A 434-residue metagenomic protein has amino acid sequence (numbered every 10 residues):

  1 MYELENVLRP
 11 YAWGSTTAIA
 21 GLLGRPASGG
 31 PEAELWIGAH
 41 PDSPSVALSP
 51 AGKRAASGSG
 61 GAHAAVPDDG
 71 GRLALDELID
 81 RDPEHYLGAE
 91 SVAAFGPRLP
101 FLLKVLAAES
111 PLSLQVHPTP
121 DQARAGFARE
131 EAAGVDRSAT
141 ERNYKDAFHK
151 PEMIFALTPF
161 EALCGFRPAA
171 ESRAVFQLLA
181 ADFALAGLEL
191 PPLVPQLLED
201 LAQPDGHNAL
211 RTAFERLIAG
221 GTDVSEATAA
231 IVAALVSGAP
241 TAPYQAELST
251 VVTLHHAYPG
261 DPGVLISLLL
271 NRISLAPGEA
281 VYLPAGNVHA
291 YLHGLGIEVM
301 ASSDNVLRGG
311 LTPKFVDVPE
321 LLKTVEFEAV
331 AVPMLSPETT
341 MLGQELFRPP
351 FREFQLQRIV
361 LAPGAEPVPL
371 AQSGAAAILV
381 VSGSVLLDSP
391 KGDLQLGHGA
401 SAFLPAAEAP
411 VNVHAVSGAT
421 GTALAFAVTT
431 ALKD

Functional and structural regions predicted by a protein language model:
M1-P240, P313, V318-A331: Transition-metal
G30-E32, R98-L99, E109, F148-K150 (+3 more regions): A short beta-loop-beta micro-motif enriched in histidine and acidic residues
I37-A39, V105-E109, V116, P151-P159 (+4 more regions): Short, conserved beta-strand element in jelly-roll/cupin
R81-E90, G260-A276, L370-A371, I378-H398: A short beta-strand-loop-beta hairpin characteristic of the jelly-roll/cupin
L106-P111, P118-P120, F148-E152, T158-A162 (+4 more regions): Ligand-binding loop in jelly-roll beta-barrel domains
R272-Y282, N287-A290, I359, S389-P410: Short acidic-glycine-tyrosine-enriched beta hairpin
G294-L346: C-terminal, non-catalytic macromolecule-binding modules
T340-G343, R352-Q372, H398, A406-A407: Conserved short histidine dyad/triad with adjacent acidic residue
